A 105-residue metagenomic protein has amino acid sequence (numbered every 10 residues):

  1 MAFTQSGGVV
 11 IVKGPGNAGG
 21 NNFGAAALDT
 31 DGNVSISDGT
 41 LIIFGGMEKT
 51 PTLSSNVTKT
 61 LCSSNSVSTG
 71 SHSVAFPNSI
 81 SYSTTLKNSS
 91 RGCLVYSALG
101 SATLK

Functional and structural regions predicted by a protein language model:
M1-K105: A composition-driven surface/loop motif
